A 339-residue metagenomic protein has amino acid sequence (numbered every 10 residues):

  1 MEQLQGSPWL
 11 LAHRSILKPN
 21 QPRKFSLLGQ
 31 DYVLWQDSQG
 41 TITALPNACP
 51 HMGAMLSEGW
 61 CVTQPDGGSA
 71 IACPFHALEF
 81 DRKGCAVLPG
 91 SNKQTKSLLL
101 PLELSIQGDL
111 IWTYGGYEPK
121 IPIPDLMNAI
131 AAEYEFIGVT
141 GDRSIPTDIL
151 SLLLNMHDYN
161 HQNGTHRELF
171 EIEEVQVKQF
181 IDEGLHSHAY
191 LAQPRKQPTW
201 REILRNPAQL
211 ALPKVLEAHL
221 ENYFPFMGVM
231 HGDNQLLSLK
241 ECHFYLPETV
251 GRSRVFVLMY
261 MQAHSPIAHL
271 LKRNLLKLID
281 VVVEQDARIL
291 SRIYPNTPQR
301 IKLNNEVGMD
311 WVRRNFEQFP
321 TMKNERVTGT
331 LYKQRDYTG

Functional and structural regions predicted by a protein language model:
M1, E103-S105, L246-P247: A general structural signal for short secondary-structure junctions and capping/turn motifs
M1-S7: Hydrophobic, proline/glycine-rich low-complexity stretches
G6, G29, G40, G53 (+15 more regions): Residue-identity detector for glycine
L10-A129: Rieske [2Fe-2S] iron-sulfur-binding domain
P119, I123-G339: C-terminal catalytic domain of Rieske-type non-heme iron oxygenases
